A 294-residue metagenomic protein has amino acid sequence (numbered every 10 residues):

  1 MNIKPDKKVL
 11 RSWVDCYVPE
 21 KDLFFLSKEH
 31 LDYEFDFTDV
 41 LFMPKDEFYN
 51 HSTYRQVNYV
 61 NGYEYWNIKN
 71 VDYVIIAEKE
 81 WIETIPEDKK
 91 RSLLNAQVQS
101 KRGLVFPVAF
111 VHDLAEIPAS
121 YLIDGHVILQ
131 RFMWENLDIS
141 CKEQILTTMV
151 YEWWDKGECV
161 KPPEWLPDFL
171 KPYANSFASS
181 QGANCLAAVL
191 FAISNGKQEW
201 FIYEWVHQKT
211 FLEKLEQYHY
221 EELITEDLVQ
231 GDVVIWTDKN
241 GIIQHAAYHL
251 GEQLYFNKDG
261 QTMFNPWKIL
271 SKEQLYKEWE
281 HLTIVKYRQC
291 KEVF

Functional and structural regions predicted by a protein language model:
M1-H245, H249-F294: Cysteine-nucleophile amide-bond enzymes
